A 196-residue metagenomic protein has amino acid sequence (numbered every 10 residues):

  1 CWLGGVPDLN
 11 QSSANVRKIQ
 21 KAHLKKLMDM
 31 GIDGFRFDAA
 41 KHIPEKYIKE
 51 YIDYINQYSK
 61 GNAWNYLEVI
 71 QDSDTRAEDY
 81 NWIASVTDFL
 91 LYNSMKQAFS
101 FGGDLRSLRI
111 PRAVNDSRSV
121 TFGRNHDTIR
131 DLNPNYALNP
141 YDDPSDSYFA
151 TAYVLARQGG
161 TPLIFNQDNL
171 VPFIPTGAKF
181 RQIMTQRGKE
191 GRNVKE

Functional and structural regions predicted by a protein language model:
C1-M30, A40: Active-site-adjacent "subsite" loops/lids of carbohydrate-active enzymes
K21-E196: Active-site-proximal helices and loops of the catalytic beta/alpha 8
